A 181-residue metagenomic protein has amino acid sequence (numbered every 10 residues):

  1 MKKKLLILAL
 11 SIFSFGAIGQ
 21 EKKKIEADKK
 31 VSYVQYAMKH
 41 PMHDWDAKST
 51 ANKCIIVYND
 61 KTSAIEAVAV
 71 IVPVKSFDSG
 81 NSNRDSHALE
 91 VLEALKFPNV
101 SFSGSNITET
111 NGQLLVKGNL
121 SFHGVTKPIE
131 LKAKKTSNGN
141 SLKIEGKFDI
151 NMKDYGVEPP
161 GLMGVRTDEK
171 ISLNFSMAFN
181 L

Functional and structural regions predicted by a protein language model:
M1-K23: Bacterial Sec-dependent N-terminal signal peptides
Q20-L181: Low-complexity, acidic/polar, glycine-enriched regions of mature
